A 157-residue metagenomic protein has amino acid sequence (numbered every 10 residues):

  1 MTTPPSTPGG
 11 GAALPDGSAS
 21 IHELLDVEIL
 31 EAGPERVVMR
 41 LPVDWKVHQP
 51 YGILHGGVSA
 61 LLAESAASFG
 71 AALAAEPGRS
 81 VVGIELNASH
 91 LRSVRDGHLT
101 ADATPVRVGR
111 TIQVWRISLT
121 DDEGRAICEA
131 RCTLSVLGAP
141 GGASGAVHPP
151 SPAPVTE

Functional and structural regions predicted by a protein language model:
M1-E157: Terminal targeting signals and extreme-terminal segments of soluble enzymes
